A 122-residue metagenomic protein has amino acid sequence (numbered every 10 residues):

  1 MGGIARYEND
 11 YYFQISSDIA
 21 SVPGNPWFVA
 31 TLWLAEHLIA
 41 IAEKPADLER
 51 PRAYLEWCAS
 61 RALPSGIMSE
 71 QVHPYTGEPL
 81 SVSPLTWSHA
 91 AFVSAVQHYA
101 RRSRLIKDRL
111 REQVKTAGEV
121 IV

Functional and structural regions predicted by a protein language model:
M1-F28, A53-V122: Extended glycan-interaction surfaces of carbohydrate-active proteins
Y11-Y12, I39, E49: Intrinsic disorder/low-complexity detector
I41, P45, W57-A59: Extended polysaccharide-engagement surfaces of secreted carbohydrate-active enzymes
A46-A53: Alpha-helical positions within canonical tetratricopeptide repeat
